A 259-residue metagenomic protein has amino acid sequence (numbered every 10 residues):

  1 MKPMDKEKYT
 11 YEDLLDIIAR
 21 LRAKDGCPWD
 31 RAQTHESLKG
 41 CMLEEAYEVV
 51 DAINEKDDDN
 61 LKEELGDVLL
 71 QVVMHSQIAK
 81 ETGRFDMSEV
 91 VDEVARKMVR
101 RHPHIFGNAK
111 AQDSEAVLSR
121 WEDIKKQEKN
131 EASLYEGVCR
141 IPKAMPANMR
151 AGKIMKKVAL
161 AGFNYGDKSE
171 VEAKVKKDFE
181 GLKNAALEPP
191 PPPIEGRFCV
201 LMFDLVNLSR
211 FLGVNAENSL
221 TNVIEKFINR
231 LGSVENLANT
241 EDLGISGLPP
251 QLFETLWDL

Functional and structural regions predicted by a protein language model:
M1-E64, L70-L259: Flexible "arm" and connector segments at domain edges
